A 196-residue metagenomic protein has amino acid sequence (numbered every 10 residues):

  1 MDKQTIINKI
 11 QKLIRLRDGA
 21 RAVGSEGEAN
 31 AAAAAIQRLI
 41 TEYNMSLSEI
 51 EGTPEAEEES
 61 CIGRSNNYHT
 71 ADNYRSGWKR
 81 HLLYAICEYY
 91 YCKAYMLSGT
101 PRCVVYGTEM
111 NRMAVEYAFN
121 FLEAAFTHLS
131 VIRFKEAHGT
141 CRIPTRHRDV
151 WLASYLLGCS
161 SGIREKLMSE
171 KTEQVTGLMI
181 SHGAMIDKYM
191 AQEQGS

Functional and structural regions predicted by a protein language model:
M1-N8, M45-S196: Extended, helix-rich structural scaffolds rather than catalytic motifs
I6, I10-A20, L39, L129: Non-transmembrane amphipathic alpha-helical segments
I10, A29-Y43, Y155-S160: Short amphipathic alpha-helical coiled-coil/interface segments
V23-G27: Short coil/turn segments at helix-helix junctions and helix-capping linkers within large alpha-helical proteins
